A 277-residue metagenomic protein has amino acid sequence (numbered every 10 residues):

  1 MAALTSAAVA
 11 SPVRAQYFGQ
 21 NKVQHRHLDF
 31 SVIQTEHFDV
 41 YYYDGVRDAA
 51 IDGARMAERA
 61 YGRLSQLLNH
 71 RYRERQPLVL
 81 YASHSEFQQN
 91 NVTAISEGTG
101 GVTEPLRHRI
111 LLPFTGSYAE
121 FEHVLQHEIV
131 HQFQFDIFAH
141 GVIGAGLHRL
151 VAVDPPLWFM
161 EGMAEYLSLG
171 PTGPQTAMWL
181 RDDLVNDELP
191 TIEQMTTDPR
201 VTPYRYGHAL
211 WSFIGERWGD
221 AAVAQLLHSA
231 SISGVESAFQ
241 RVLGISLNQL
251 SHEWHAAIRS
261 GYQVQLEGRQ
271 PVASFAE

Functional and structural regions predicted by a protein language model:
M1-A7: Bacterial N-terminal signal peptides
V9-A15: Sec/Tat signal peptide C-region and signal peptidase I cleavage site
S11, A49, G53-M56, M160 (+2 more regions): Generic hydrophobic secondary-structure packing signal
A15-P156, G173-P174, E193-T196, V235-A238: Juxtacatalytic substrate-recognition/specificity segment
Y17-V32, T196-T202, Q225-E277: Beta/coil-rich, acidic/histidine-enriched accessory regions frequently appended to metallopeptidases
L64, L157-P174, R181-N248: Active-site-proximal alpha-helical
N69, R73, F138-A139, G219 (+3 more regions): Residue-level recognition of short, structured coil/turn motifs that connect secondary structure elements
I137, G141, Q175, W179 (+1 more regions): Short amphipathic alpha-helical interaction/hinge segments
